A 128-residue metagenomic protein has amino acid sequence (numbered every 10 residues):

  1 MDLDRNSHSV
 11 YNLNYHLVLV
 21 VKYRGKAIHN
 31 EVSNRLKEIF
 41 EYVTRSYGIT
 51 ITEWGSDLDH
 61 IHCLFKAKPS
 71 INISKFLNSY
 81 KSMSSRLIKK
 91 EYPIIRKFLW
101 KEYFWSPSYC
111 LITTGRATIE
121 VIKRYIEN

Functional and structural regions predicted by a protein language model:
M1-N128: Basic nucleic-acid-binding interfaces
